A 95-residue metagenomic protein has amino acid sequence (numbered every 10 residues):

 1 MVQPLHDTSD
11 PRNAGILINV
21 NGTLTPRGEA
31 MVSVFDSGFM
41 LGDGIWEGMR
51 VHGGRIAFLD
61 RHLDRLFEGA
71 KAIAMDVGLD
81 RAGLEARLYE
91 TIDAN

Functional and structural regions predicted by a protein language model:
M1-N95: Conserved alpha/beta cores of soluble small-molecule-handling proteins
